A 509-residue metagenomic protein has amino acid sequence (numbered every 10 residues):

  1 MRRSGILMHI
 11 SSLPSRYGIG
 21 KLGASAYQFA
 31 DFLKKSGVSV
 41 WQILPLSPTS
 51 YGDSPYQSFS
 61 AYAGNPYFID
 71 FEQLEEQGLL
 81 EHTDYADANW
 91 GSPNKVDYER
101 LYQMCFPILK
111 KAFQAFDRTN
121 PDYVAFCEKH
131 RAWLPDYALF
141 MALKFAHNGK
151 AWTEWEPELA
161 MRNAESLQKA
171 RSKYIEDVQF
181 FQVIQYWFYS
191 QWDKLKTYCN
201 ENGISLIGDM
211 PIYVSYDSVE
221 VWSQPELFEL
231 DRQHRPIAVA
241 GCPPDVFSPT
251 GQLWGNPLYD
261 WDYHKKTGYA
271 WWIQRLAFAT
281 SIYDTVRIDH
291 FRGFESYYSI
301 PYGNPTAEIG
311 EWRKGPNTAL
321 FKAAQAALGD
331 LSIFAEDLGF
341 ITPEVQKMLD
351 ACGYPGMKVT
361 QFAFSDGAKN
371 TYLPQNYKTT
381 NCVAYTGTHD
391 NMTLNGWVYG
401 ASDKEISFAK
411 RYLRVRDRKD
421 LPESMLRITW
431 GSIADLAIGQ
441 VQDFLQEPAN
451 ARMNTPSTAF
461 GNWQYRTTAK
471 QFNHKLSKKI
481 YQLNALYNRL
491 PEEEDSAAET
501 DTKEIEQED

Functional and structural regions predicted by a protein language model:
M1-S11, Y27: N-terminal regions that are enriched for targeting/export leaders and immediately downstream pro/stem segments
H9, S15, D53-Y189, V214-I438 (+3 more regions): Alpha-amylase-like alpha-glycosidases and glucanotransferases acting on alpha-linked glucans and related
A24-T49, S281-Y283: Catalytic domains of carbohydrate-active enzymes, especially glycoside hydrolases
K34, W192-N200, Q325, L349-D350: Surface-exposed amphipathic alpha-helices with a cationic face
L44, S205-I207, P211, T285 (+1 more regions): Outer-envelope exported proteins of Gram-negative bacteria
F181, Y186-V214: Conserved, well-ordered alpha-helix/loop/beta-strand core segments that scaffold catalytic motifs
Q446-I505: Structured C-terminal cap/extension of enzyme domains
